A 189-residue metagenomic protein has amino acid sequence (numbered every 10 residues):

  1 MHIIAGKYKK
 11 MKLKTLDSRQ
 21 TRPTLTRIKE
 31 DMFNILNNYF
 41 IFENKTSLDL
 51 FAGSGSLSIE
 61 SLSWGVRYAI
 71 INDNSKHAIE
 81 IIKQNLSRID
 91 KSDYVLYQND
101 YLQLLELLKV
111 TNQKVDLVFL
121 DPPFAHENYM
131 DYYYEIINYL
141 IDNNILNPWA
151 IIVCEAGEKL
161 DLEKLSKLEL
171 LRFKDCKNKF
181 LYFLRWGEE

Functional and structural regions predicted by a protein language model:
M1-E189: Class I S-adenosyl-L-methionine-dependent methyltransferase catalytic core
